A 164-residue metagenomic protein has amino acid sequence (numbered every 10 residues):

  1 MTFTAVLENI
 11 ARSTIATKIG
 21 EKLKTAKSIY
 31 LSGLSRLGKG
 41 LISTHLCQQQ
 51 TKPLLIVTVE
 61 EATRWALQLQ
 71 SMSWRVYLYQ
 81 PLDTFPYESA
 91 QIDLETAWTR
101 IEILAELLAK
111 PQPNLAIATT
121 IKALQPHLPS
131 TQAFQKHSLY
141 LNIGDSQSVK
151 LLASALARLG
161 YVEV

Functional and structural regions predicted by a protein language model:
M1-V164: ASCE RecA-like P-loop NTPase motor cores that couple ATP hydrolysis to mechanical translocation on nucleic acids
